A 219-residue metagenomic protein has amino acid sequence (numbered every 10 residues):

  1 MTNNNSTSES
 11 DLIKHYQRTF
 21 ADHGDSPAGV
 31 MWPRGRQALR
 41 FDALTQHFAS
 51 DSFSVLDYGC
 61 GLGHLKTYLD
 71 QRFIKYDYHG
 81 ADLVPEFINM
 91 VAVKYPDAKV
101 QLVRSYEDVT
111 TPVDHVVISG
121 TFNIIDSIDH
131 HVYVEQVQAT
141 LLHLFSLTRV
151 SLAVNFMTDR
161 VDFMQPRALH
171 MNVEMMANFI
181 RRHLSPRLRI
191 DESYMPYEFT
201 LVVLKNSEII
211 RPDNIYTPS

Functional and structural regions predicted by a protein language model:
M1-D25: N-terminal, positively charged/glycine-rich alpha-helical extensions of SAM-dependent methyltransferases
G35-D51: Conserved alpha-helix/loop element of class I SAM-dependent methyltransferases that forms part of the SAM/SAH-binding
L56, G63-V100, Y106-E107: Class I SAM-dependent methyltransferase SAM/SAH-binding core
D108-V116: A short acidic, Gly/Pro-enriched loop at the edge of an enzyme's catalytic core that lines a small-molecule cofactor
H115-V134: A short SAM/SAH-binding and catalytic strip from SAM-dependent methyltransferases
Q136-H143, L147: Short, conserved SAM-binding segment of the class I
T148-F156: Conserved beta-strand signature within the Rossmann-like core of class I S-adenosyl-L-methionine
M164-S219: Class I S-adenosyl-L-methionine
